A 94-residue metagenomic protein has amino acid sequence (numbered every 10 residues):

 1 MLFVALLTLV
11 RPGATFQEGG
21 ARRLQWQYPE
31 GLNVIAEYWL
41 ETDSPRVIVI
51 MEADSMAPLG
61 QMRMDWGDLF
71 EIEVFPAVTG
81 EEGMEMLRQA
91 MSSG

Functional and structural regions predicted by a protein language model:
M1-R46, D54-A57, V78-G80, M84-G94: Short S/T/G/P-rich N-terminal loop/turn motif that feeds into the first structured element of a domain
G13-A14, D68-F70: A short local loop/turn or secondary-structure capping micro-motif enriched for an aromatic residue
R23-W26, D65-L69: Conserved short hydrophobic interaction patches
E52-A53, D65: Conserved catalytic core of Hanks-type protein kinase domains
P58-D65: Short, electropositive alpha-helical surface patch
L69-G80: Conserved short beta-strand edge segments in small beta-sheet-based binding/regulatory domains
